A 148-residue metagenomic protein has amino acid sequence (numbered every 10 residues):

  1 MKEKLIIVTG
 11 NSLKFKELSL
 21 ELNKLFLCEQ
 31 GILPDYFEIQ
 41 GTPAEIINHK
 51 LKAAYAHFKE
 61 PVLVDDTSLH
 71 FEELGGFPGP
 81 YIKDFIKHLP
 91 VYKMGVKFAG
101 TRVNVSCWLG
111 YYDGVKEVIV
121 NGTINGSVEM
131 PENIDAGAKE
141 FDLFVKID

Functional and structural regions predicted by a protein language model:
K2-I6, L13-D148: Anionic-ligand binding patches
